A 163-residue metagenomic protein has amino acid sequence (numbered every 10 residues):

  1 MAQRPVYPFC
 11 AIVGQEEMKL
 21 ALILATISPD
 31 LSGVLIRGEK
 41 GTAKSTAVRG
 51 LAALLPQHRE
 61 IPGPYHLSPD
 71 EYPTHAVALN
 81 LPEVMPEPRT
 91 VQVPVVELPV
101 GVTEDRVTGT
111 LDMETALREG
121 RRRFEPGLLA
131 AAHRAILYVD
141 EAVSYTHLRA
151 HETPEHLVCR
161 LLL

Functional and structural regions predicted by a protein language model:
A2-M18: Dynamic helix-loop-helix/coil hinge segments at AAA+ ATPase domain boundaries and subdomain interfaces
M18-I27: Pre-Walker A adenine-sensing motif
T26-P29, P88, L128-A131, Y145: Conserved catalytic network of the ASCE P-loop NTPase/AAA+ motor domain
L31-V93: Walker A/P-loop
T42, S144-Y145: Residues immediately C-terminal
A116-A135: Conserved alpha-helical scaffold flanking the Walker A/P-loop in AAA+ ATPase domains
D140-E141: Walker B catalytic acidic pair
T146-E155: Conserved small/polar residues in nucleotide/adenosyl-binding loops
